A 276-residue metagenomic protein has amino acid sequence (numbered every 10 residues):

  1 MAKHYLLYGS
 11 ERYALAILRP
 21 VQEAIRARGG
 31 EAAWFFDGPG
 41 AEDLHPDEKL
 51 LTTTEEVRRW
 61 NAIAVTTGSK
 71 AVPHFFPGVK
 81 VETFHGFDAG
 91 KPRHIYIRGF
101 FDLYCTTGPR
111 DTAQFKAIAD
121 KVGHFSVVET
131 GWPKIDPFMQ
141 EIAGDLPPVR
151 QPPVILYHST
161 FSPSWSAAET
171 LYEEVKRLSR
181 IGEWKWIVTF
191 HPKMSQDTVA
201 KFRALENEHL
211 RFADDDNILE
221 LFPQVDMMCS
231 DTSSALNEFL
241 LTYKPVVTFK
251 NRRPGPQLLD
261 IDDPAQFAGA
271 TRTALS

Functional and structural regions predicted by a protein language model:
M1-E11, L156-Y157: Nucleotide-activated donor-dependent transferases that construct or modify glycoconjugates
L6-E141: Active-site and donor-binding regions of nucleotide-sugar-utilizing enzymes
Y13-R28, K134-F202, R272: Conserved catalytic-core segment of nucleotide-activated headgroup transferases in glycan assembly
E31-P46, I181-D214: Catalytic donor nucleotide-activated moiety binding site of glycosyltransferases and closely related
A33, V65, V81-E82, L103-C105 (+6 more regions): Hydrophobic/aromatic beta-strand patches that form the interior of the parallel beta-sheet core in alpha/beta enzyme
N61-I63, G78, D102, P153 (+2 more regions): Conserved acidic residues
F75-F84, D215-L258: A donor-sugar binding/catalytic signature common to diverse glycosyltransferases and related nucleotide-sugar
K121-E129, L205, S234-S276: Catalytic binding pocket for nucleotide-activated donors in carbohydrate/polymer assembly enzymes
